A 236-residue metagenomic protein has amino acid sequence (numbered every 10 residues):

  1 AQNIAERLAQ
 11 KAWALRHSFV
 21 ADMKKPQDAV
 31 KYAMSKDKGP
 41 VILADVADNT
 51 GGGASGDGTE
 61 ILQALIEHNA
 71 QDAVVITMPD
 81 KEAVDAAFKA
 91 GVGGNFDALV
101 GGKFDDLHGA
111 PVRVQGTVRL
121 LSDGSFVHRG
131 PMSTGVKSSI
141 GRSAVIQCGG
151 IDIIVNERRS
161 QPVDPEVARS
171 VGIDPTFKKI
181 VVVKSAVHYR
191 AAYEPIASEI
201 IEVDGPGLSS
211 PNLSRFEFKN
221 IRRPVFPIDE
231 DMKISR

Functional and structural regions predicted by a protein language model:
A1-G150, I154-R158: Hard-cation-handling environments
W13, S125-R236: Extended hydrophobic packing segments that form well-structured cores
